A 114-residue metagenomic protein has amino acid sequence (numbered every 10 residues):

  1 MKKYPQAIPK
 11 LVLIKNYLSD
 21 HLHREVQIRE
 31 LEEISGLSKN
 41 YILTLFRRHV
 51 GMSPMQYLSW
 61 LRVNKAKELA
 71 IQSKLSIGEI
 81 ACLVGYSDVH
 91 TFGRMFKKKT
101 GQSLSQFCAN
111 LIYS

Functional and structural regions predicted by a protein language model:
M1-S19, E30, Y41-L43: An amphipathic alpha-helical interaction segment
K10, K39, K67, K97-K99: A general lysine-centric signal
V12-N16, D20, E25-R29, R48-S87 (+1 more regions): Terminal helix-turn-helix DNA-binding modules in bacterial transcription factors
I34, S38-K39, S87-D88: Short coil turns linking two alpha-helices in DNA-binding domains
Y41-I42, F46, T91-F92, F96: Short hydrophobic/aromatic patch on the recognition helix
R94-S114: …primarily DNA-binding HTH/wHTH and HhH modules…
